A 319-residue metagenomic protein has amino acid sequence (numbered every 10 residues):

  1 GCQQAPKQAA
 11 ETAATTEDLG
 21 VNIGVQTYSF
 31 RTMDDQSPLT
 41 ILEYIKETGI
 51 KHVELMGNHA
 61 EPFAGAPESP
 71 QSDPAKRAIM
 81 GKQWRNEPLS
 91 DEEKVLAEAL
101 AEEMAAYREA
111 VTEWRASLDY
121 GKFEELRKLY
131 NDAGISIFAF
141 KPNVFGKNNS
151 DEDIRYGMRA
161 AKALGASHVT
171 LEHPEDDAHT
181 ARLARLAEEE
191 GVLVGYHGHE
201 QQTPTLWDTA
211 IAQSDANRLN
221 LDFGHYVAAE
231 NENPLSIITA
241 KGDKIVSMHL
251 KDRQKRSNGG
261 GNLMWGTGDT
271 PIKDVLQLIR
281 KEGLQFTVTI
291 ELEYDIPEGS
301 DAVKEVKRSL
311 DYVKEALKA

Functional and structural regions predicted by a protein language model:
C2-H52, G57-D91, V95-A99, R108-E109 (+3 more regions): Histidine-acidic metal/acid-base catalytic patches
P6, T15, A116, K122-R218 (+2 more regions): Active-site acidic/histidine proton-transfer and metal-coordination neighborhood in alpha/beta enzyme cores
G24, A105-A110, S136, K162-G165: Acidic/histidine-rich, surface-exposed loop or edge segments in extracytoplasmic proteins
S29-F30, W114-R115, F145-G146, L171-E172 (+2 more regions): A generic structural signal for short
S90-N131: Intrinsically disordered, low-complexity acidic Ser/Thr-rich regulatory segments
